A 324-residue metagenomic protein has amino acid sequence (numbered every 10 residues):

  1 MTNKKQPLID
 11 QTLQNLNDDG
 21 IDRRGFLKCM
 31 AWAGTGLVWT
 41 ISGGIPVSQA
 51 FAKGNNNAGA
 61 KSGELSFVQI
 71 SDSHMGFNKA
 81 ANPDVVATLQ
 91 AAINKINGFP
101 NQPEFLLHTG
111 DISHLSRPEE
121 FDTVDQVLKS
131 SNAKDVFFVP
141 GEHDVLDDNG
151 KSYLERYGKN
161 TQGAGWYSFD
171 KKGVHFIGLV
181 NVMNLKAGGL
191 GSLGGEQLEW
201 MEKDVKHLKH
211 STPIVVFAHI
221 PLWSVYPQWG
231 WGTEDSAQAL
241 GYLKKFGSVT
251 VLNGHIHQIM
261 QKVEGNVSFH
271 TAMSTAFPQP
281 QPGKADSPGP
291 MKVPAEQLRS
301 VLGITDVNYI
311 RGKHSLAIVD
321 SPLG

Functional and structural regions predicted by a protein language model:
M1-D22, Q49: N-terminal secretory signal peptides
D22-G44: N-terminal export leaders
S42-N82: C-terminal segment of N-terminal export signals and the immediately downstream linker at the start of the mature
G59, R117-P213, D235-T250, K262-M273 (+2 more regions): Extended active-site neighborhood of metal-dependent phosphoesterases/phosphodiesterases
I70-S71, L106-G110, F137-E142, F217-A218 (+2 more regions): Active-site neighborhood of phospho(di)ester-bond hydrolases with catalytic His/Asp-centered motifs
F77-K79, I112-S113, V182-L193, W223-Q228: Surface-exposed cleft-lining segments at the edges of enzyme active sites
K209-V225: Short acidic, glycine-rich surface-loop motifs adjacent to enzyme active sites
